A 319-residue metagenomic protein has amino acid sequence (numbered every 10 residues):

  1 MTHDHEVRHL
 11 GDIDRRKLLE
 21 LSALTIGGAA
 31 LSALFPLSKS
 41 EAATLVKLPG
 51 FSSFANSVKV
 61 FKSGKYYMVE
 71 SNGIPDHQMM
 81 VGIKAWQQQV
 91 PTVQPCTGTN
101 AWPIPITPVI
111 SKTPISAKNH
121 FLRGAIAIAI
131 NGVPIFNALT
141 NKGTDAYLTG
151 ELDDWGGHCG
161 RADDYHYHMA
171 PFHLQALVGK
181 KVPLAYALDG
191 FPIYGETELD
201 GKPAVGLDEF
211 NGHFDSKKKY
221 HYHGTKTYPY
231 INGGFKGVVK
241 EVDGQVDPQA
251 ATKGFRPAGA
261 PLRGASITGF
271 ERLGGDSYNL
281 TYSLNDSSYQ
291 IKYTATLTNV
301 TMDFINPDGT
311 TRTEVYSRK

Functional and structural regions predicted by a protein language model:
M1-K17, L21-S32, K39-E41: N-terminal secretory signal peptides
E41-A43, K319: Low-complexity, Pro/Thr/Ser/Gly/Ala-rich linker/spacer regions in secreted, extracellular modular proteins
A43-K142: Solvent-exposed N-terminal domain segments of exported/luminal and surface proteins
T97, L148-G150, G160, D215 (+1 more regions): Surface-exposed coil/turn segments at beta-strand junctions on protein surfaces, enriched
K112-P114, A146, D243-G244, L297-F304: Short, surface-exposed linear segments at secondary-structure transitions and domain or protein termini
S116, H120-P203: Structured, non-membrane catalytic/scaffold regions adjacent to prosthetic-group chemistry
D163-N285: Domain-length functional cores that host ligand/cofactor binding and catalytic or interaction surfaces in mature
G275-K319: N-terminal accessory interaction module
